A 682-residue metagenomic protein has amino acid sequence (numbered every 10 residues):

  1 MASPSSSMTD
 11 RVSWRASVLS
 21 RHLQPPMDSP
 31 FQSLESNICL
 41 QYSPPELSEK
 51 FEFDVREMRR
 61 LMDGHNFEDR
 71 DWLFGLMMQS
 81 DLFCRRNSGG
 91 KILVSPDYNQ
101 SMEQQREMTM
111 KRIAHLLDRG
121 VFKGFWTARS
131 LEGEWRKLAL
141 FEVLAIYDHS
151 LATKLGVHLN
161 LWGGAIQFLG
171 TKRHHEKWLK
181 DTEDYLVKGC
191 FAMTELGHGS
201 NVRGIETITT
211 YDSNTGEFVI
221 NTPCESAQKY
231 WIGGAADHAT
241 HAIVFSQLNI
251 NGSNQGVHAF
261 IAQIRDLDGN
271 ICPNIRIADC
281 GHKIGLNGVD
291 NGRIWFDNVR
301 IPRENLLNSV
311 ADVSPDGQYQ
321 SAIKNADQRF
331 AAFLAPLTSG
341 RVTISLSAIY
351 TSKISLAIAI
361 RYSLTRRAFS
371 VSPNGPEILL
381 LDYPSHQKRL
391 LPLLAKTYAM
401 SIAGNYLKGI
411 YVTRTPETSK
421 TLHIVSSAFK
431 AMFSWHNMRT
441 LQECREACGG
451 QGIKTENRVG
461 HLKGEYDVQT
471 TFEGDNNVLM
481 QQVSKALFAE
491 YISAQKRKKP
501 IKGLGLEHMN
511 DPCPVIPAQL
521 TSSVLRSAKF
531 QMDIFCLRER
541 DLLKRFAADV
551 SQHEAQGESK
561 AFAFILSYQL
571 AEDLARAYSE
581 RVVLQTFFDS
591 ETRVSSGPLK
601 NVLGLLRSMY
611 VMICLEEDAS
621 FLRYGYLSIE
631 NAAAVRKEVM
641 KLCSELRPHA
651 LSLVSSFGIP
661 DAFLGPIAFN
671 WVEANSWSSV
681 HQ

Functional and structural regions predicted by a protein language model:
M1-Q682: Flavin-dependent oxidoreductase catalytic core characteristic of acyl-CoA dehydrogenase/oxidase-like enzymes
